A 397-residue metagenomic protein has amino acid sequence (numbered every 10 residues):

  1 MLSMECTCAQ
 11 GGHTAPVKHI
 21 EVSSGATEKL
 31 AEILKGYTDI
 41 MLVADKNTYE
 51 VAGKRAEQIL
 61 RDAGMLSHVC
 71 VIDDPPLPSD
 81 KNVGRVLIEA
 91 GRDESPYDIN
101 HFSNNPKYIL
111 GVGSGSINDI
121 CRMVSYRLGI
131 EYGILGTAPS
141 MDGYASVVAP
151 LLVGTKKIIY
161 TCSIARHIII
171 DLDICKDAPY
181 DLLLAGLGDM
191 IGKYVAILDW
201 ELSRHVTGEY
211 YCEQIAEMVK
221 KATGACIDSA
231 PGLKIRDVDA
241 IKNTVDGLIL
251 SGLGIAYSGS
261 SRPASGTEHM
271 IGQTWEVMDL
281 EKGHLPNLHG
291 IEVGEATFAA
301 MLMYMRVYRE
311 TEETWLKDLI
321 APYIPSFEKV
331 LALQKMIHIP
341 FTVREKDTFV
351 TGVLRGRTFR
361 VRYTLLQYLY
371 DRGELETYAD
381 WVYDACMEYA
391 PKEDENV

Functional and structural regions predicted by a protein language model:
M1-Y108: ATP/NTP phosphate-donor binding region
L2-T7, M190, E310-V397: C-terminal charged capping/lid subdomain of soluble metabolic enzymes
G12-T14, L34, N100-N104, S125 (+4 more regions): Solvent-exposed alpha-helices and their adjacent loops that cap or buttress functional pockets in soluble metabolic
S24, D39-Y49, L182-G186, F349-V361: N-terminal low-complexity or amphipathic/hydrophobic leaders
S79-G84, G91-D93, Y97-N104, L253 (+6 more regions): Non-transmembrane, aqueous-exposed alpha-helical and coiled segments at domain scale
Y97-V124, L128-A138: A short, small-residue-rich loop immediately preceding and capping a beta-strand
Y126-G224: A glycine/threonine-rich phosphate-anchoring loop and its flanking beta-alpha core in nucleotide/phosphate-binding
A216-L333: Active-site segments that bind and position negatively charged phosphate/pyrophosphate groups
